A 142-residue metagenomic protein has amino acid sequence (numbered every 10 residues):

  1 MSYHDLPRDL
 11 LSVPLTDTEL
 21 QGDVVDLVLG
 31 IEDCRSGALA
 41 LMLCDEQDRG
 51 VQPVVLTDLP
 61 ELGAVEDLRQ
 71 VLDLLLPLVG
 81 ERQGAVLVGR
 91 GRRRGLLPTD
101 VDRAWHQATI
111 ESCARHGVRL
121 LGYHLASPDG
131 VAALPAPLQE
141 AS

Functional and structural regions predicted by a protein language model:
M1-S142: Polybasic/polar functional segments that serve as interface/processing modules
